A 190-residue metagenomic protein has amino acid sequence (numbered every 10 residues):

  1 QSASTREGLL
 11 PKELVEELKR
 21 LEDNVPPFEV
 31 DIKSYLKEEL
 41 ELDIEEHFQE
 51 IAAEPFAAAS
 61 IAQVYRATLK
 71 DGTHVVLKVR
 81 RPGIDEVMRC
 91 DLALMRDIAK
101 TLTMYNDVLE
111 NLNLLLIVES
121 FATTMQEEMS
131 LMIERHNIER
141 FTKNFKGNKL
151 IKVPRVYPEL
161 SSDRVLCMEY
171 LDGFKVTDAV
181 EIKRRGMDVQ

Functional and structural regions predicted by a protein language model:
Q1-Q190: Broad phosphate/nucleotide-binding scaffolds in NTP-utilizing and phosphate-metabolizing enzymes
